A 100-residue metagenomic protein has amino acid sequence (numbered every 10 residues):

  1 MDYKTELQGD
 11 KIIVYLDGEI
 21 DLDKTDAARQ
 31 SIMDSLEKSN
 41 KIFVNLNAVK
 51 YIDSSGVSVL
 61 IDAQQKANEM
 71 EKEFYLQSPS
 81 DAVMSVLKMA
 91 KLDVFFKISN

Functional and structural regions predicted by a protein language model:
K4-R29: STAS-typified acidic loop motif
L22-F95: Amphipathic alpha-helical interaction surfaces in cytosolic regulatory modules
K97-N100: Short acidic-hydrophobic, aromatic-tinged amphipathic segments that line or gate anion-handling sites
